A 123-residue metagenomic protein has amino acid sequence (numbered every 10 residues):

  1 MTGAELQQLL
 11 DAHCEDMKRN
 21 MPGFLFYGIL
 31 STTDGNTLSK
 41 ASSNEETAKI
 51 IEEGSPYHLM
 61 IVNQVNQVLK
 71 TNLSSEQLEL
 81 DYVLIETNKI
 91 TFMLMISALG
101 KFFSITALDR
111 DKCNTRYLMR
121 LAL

Functional and structural regions predicted by a protein language model:
M1-L123: Non-catalytic interaction/Regulatory regions outside core domains
